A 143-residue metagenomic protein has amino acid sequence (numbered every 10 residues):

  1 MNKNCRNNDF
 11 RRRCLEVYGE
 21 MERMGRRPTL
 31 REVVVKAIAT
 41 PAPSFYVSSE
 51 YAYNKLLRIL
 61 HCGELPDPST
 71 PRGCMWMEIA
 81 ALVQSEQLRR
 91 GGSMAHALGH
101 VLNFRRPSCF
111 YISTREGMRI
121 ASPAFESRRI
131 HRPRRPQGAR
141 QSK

Functional and structural regions predicted by a protein language model:
M1-E22, A39-L88, A124-K143: Basic, amphipathic alpha-helix used for nucleic-acid engagement in HTH/winged-helix/SANT-Myb modules and analogous
R26, R90: Residue-level marker of regulatory loop/turn positions in helix-turn-helix DNA-binding domains and in histidine
V35-K55, S93-S122: Short, basic interhelical loop/turn and adjoining N-cap of the next helix at nucleic-acid- or acidic-partner-contacting
